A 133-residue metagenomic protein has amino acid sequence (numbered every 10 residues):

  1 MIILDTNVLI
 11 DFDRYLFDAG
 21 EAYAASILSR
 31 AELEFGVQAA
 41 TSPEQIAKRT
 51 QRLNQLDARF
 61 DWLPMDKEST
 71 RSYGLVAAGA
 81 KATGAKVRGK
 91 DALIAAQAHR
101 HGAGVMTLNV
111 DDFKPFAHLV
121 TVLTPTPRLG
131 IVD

Functional and structural regions predicted by a protein language model:
M1-N54, I131-D133: Short, well-structured N-terminal submotif of metal-dependent ribonuclease cores
N7, I27-S29, D66, N109 (+1 more regions): Residues at the C-termini of beta-strands that transition into short coil/loop
Y15-L16, G36-A40, V76, T83 (+1 more regions): Residue-level signal for well-ordered alpha-helical positions
A19, L56-R59, T83, H101 (+1 more regions): Structured helix-beta-strand junction loops
A22-Y23, W62, V122: Conserved beta-strand scaffold positions in the cores of enzyme catalytic domains, especially in NTP/NDP-utilizing
A40-E44, A80-K81, V122-P125: Short, hinge-like loop/turn segments at secondary-structure boundaries
D61-L108: Active-site neighborhoods of divalent-metal-dependent phosphate/nucleic-acid chemistry enzymes
A95, H99-D133: Acidic, PIN/NYN-like endoribonuclease modules and their adjacent C-terminal/linker elements
